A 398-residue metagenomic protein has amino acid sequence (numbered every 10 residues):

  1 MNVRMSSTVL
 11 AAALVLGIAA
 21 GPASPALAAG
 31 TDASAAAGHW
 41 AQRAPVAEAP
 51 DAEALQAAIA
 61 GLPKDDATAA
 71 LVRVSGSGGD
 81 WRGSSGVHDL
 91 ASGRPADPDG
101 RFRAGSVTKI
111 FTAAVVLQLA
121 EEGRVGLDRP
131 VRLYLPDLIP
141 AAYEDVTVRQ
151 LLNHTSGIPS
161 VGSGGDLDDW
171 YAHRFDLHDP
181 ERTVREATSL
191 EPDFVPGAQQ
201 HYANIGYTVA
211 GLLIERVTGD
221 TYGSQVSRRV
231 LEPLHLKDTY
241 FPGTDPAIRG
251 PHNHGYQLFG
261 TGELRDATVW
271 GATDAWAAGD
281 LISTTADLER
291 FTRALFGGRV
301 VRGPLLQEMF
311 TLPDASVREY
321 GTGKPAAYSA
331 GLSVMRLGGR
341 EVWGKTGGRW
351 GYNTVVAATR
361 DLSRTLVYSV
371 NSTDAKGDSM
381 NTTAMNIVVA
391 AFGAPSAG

Functional and structural regions predicted by a protein language model:
M1-T31: Secretory targeting and sorting signals
N2-V3, L27-S84, V269-G398: Catalytic loop of the DD-peptidase/beta-lactamase superfamily, centered on the K-T-G motif and neighboring
D51, L55, A104, T108 (+5 more regions): Hydrophobic (often cysteine-bearing) scaffold residues that line and stabilize catalytic clefts of nucleotide/cofactor
I59, G78, T112, V116 (+7 more regions): Residue-level preference for non-acidic, small/hydrophobic
G76, V87, S106-T108, G206 (+1 more regions): A mature extracytoplasmic/lumenal domain signature
S77-D97: N-terminal, post-signal-peptide region of Sec/Tat-exported proteins
A91-R149, F194-A203, W276: Short active-site loop at a secondary-structure junction that contains or immediately precedes the catalytic residue(s)
A142-V342: Short, surface-exposed loop or secondary-structure junction motifs that flank catalytic or metal-binding residues
